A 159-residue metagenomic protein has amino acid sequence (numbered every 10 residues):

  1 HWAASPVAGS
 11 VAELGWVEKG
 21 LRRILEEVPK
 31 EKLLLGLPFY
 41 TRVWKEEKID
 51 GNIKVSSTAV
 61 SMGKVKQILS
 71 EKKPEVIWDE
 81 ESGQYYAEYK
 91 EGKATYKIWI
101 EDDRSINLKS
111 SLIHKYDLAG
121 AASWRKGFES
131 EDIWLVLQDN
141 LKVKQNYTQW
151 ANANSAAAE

Functional and structural regions predicted by a protein language model:
H1-L69: Substrate-binding surface in catalytic domains of secreted glycosidases
V11-E18, I100-N107, F128: Soluble non-cytosolic domains of exported or imported proteins
E18-R22, N107-S111, K115, L135: Solvent-exposed, polar/charged alpha-helical surfaces in well-ordered, non-transmembrane soluble domains, broadly
L35, I113, A121: Conserved, mostly hydrophobic/aromatic
G36, K45-G51, W124-L137: Aromatic/acidic polysaccharide-binding cleft in carbohydrate-active enzymes
T58-Y116: Hydrophobic, secondary-structure "cap" segments at the distal end of domains
L112, G127-E159: Aromatic-rich peripheral "rim/lid" segments of glycoside hydrolase catalytic domains that contact and position glycan
